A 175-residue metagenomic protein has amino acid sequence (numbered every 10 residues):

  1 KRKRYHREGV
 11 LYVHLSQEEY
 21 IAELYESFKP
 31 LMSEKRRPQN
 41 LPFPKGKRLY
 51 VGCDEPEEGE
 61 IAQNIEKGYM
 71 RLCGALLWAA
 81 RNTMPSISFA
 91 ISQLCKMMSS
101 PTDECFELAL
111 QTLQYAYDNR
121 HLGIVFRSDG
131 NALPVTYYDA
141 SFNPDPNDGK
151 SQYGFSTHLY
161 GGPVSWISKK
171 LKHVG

Functional and structural regions predicted by a protein language model:
K1-G175: Long, low-complexity, charge-biased intrinsically disordered regions
